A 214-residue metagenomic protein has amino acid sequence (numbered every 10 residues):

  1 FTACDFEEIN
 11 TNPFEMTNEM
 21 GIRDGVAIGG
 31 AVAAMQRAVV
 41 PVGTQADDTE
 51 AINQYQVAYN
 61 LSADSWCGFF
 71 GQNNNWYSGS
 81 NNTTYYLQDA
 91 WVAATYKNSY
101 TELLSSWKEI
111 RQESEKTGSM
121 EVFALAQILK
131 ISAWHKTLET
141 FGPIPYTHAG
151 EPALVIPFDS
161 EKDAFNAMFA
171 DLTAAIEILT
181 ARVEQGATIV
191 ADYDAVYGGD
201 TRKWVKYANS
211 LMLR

Functional and structural regions predicted by a protein language model:
C4-S65: Membrane-proximal, proline-rich intrinsically disordered regions
I22-V26, Q72-R214: Structured, solvent-exposed acidic/aromatic patches
